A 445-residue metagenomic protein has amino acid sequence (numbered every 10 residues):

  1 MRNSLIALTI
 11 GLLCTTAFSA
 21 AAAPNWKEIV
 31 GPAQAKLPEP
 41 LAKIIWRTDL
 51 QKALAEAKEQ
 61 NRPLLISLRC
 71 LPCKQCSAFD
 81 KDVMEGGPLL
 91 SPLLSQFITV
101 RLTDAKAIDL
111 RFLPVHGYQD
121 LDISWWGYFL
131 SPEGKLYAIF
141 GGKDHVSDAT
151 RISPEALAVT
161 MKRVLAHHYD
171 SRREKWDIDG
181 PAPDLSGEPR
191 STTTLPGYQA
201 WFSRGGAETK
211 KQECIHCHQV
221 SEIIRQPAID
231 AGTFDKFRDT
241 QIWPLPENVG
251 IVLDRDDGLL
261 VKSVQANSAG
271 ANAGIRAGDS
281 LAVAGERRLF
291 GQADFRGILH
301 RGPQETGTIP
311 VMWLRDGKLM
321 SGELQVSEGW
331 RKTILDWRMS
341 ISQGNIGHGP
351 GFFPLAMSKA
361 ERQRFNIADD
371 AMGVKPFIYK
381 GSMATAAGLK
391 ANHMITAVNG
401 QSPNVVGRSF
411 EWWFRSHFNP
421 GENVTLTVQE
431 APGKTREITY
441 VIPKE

Functional and structural regions predicted by a protein language model:
A7-A17: Bacterial N-terminal signal peptides
W46-R62: A short beta-strand-turn-helix
K52-L54, G87-L136: Thioredoxin-like thiol-disulfide oxidoreductase module
L65-S77, K210-S221: The canonical Cys-X-X-Cys-His
Q75-P92: Typically the conserved alpha-helix immediately C-terminal to a functionally engaged Cys/Sec in thioredoxin-like
S91, T99, Q119, T150-V249: Sequence context surrounding c-type heme c attachment/ligation sites in exported
I242-V283, R287-F290, F352-A397, Q401-N404: PDZ/PDZ-like domain segments forming the peptide/carboxylate-binding groove, activating on the N-terminal beta-strands
A282, G297-W337, K390, T396 (+1 more regions): PDZ-domain C-terminal substructure recognizer with occasional recognition of PDZ-binding tails
